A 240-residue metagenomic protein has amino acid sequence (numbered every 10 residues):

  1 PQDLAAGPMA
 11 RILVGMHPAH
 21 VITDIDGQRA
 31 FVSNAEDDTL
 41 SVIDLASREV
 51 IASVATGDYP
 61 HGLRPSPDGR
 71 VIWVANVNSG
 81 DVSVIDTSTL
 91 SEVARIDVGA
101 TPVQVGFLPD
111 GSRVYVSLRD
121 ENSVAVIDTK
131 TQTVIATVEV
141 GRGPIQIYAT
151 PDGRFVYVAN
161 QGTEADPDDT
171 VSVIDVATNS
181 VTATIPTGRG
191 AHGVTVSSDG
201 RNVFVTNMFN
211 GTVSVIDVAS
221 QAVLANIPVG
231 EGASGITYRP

Functional and structural regions predicted by a protein language model:
P1-P240: Predominantly soluble domains enriched in secretory-pathway, periplasmic, or organellar proteins
